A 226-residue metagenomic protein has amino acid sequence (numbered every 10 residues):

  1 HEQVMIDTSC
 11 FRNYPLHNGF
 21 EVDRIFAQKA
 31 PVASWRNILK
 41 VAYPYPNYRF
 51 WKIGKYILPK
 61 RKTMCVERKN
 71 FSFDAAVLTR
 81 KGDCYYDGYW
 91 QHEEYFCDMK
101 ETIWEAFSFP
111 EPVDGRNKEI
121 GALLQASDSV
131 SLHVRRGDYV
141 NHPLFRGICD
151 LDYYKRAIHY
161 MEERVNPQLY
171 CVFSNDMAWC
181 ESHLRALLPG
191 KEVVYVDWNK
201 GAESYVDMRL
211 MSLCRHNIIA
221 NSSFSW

Functional and structural regions predicted by a protein language model:
H1-T8, N141: N-terminal pre-catalytic "stem/leader" segment of glycosyltransferase-like enzymes
E2-V4, S129-V130, Q168, V193: Hydrophobic anchor at the start of a short beta-strand that flanks the dinucleotide cofactor-binding loop
M5-S9, C171-S174: Short internal beta-strands
S9-P15: Short active-site-proximal "capping" loops at secondary-structure junctions
C10, R136-D138, D176-A178: Active-site-proximal loop/turn and secondary-structure-junction residues that shape catalytic pockets, frequently
P15-N166: Secretory-pathway luminal glycosyltransferase catalytic domains
H159-W226: Donor-binding and catalytic core of enzymes assembling or modifying cell-surface/extracellular glycoconjugates
